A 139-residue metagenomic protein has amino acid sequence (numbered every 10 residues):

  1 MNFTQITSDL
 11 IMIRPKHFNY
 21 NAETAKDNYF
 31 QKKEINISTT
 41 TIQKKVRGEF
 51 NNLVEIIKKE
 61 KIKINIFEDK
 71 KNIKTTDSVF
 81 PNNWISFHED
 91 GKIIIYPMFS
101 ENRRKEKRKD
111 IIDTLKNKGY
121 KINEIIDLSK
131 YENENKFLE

Functional and structural regions predicted by a protein language model:
M1-E139: The feature marks the mature, well-folded catalytic cores of soluble enzymes
